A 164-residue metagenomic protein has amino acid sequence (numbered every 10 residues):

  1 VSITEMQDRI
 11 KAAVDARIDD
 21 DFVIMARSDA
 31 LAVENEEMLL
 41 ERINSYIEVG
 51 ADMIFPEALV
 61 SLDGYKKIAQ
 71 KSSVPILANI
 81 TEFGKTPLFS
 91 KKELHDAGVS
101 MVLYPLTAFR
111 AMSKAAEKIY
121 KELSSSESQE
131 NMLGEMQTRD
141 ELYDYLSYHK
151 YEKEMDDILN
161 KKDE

Functional and structural regions predicted by a protein language model:
V1-Y104, R110, K114, K118-K121 (+1 more regions): Alpha/beta enzyme core
F109-E164: Extended, intrinsically disordered, low-complexity segments
